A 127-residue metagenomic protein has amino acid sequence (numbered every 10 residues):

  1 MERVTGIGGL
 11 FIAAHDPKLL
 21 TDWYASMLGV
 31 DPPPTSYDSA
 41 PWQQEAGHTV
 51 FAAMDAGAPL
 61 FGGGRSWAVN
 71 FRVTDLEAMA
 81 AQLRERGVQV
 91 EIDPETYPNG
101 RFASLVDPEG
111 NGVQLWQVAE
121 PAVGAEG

Functional and structural regions predicted by a protein language model:
M1-I12, A80-G127: Vicinal oxygen chelate
E2-T5, F11-V50: Core segments of cupin and vicinal oxygen chelate
I7-G8, G64-A68: Eukaryotic phosphotyrosine signaling hubs
I12, V69-R72: Short, well-ordered beta-strand elements within core beta-sheets of diverse protein domains
W23, E77-Q82: Short amphipathic alpha-helices within nucleic acid-binding modules
D38-A40, W67, N99-A103: Short beta-strand micro-motifs in enzyme catalytic cores
E45-T49, G57-L60, T74-A78: Short, charged/polar surface micro-motifs in flexible loops or helix N-caps
A58-G62, P121-G124: A short local loop/turn or secondary-structure capping micro-motif enriched for an aromatic residue
